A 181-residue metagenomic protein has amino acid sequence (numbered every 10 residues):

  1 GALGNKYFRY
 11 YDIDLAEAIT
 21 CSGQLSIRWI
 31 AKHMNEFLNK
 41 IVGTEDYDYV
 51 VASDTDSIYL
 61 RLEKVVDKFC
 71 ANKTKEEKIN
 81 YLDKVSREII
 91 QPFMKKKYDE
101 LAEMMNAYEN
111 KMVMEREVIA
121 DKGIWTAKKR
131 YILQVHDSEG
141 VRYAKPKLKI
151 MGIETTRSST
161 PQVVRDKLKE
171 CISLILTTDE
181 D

Functional and structural regions predicted by a protein language model:
G1, Y11-K32: Conserved pre-motif C helix in the palm subdomain of viral-like polymerases
G1-K6, Y49-K64, K122-G123: Core structural elements
G1-N5, Y10, F69-A71: Metal-dependent catalytic core segments for phosphate chemistry
A2, H33-E36, K128: Amphipathic alpha-helical interaction surfaces
Y7, M34, L38-V42, L101-M105: Long, hydrophobic, amphipathic alpha-helical segments used as structural scaffolds
G23, I30-M34, S86, I90 (+1 more regions): C-terminal amphipathic alpha-helical
I27-T55: Active-site palm subdomain of RNA-directed nucleic acid polymerases
Y59-D181: C-terminal polymerase-core module
